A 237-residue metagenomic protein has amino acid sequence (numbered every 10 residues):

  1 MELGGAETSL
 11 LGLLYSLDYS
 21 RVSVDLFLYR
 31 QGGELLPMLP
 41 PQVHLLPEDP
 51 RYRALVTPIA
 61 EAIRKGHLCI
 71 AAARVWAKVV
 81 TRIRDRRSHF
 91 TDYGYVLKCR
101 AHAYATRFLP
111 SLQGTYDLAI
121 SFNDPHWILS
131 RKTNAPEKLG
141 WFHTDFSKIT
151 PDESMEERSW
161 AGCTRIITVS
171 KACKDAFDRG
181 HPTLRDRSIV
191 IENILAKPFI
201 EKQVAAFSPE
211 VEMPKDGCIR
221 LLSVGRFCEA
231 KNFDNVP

Functional and structural regions predicted by a protein language model:
E2-L3, S20-D92: N-terminal strand-loop element at the rim of the active site of nucleotide-sugar-dependent glycosyltransferases
E7-G12, I219-P237: A conserved mid-protein helix/loop that constitutes part of the nucleotide-sugar donor-binding site
V80-D85, A101-H102, I120-H126: Short His-centered aromatic/hydrophobic patch
L97-T106, P136, H143-G162: Nucleotide-sugar donor phosphate/pyrophosphate-binding loop at the beta->alpha transition of glycosyltransferases
L118-S147: Active-site proximal beta-strand in glycosyltransferases
A119-I120, G162-K171: A short beta-strand/loop micro-motif in the catalytic core of glycosyltransferases that engages the nucleotide-sugar
A172, I194: Carbohydrate-associated surface elements
K202-R220: Nucleotide-sugar donor-binding and catalytic loop/hinge architecture of NDP-sugar-dependent glycosyltransferases
